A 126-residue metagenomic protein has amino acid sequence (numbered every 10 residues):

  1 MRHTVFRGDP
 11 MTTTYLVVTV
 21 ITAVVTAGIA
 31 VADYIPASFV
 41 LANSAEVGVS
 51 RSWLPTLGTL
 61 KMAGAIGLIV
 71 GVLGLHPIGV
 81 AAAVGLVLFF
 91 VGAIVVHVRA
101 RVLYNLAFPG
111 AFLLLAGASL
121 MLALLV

Functional and structural regions predicted by a protein language model:
R2-V126: Membrane-interface extramembranous regions
